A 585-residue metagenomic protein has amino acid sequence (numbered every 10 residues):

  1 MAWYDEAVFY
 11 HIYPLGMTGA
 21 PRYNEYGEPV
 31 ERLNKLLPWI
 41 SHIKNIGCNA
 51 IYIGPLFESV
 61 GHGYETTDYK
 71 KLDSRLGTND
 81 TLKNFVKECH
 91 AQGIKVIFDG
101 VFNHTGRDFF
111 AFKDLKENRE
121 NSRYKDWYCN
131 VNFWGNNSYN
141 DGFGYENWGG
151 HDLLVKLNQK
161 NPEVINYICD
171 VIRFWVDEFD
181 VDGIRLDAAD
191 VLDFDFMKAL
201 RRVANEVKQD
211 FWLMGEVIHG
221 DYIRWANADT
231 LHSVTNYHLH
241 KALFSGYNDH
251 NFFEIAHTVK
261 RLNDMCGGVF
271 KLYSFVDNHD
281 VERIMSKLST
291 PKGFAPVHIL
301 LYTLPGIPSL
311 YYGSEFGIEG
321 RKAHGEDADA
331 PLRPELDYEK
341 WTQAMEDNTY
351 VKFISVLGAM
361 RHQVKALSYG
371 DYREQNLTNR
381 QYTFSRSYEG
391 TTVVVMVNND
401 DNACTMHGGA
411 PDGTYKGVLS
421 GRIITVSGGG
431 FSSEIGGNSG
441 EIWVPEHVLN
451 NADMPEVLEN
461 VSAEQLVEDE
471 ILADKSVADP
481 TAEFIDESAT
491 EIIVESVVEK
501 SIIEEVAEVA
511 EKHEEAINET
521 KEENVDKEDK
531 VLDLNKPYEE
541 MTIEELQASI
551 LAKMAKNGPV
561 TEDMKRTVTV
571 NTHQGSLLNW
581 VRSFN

Functional and structural regions predicted by a protein language model:
M1-Y52, E58, E88, A256 (+1 more regions): Carbohydrate-interacting/catalytic domains
A2-F9, Y13-N49, L56-E178, L200-E206 (+1 more regions): Substrate-binding/active-site clefts of carbohydrate-active enzymes
V8-Y10, I51, V96-F98, I184 (+2 more regions): Hydrophobic faces of well-ordered beta-strands that scaffold small-molecule active sites in alpha/beta enzyme cores
I12, I43, I53, Y69 (+9 more regions): Conserved, mostly hydrophobic/aromatic
V86, H90, K116, D177 (+9 more regions): Active-site-proximal helices and loops of the catalytic beta/alpha 8
I168-L192, N278: Active-site groove signature of glycoside hydrolases
G268-S289: Active-site clefts of carbohydrate-active enzymes
D529-N585: Basic helix-extension-helix modules of the SAP/HeH family
